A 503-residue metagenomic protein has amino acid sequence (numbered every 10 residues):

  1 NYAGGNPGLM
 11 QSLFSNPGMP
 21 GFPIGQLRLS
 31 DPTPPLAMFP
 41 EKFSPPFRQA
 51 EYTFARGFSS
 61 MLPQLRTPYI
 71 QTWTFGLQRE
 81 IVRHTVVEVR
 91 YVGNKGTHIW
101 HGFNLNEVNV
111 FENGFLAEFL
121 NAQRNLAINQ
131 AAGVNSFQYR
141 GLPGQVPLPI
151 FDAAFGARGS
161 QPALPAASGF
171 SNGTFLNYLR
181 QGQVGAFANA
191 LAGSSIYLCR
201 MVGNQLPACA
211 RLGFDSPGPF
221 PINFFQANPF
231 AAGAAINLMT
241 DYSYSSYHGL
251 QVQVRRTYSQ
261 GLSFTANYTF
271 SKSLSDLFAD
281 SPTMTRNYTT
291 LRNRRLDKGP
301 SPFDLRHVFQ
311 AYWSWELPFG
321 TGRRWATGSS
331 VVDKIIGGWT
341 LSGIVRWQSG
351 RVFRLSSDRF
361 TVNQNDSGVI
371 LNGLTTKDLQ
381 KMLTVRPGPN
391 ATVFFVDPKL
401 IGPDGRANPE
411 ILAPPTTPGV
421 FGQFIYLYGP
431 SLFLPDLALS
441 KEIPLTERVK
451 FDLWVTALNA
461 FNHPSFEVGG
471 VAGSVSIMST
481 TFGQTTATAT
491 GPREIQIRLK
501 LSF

Functional and structural regions predicted by a protein language model:
N1-G4, V89: ATP-dependent adenylate-handling active sites, centered on carboxylate activation for C-N bond formation
P7: Active-site region of glycoside hydrolase catalytic domains
Q11, P17-F22, L27-W73, Q78-F503: Short, solvent-exposed micro-motifs at the edges of structured domains
